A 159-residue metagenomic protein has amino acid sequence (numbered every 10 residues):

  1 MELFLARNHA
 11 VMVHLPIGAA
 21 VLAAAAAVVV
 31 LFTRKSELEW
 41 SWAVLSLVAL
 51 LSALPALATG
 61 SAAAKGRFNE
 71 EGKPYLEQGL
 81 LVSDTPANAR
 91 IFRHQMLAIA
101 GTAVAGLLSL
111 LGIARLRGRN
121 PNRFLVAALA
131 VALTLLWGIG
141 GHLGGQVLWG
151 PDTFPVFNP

Functional and structural regions predicted by a protein language model:
M1-P159: Polytopic transmembrane helical bundles with strong interfacial aromatic enrichment
